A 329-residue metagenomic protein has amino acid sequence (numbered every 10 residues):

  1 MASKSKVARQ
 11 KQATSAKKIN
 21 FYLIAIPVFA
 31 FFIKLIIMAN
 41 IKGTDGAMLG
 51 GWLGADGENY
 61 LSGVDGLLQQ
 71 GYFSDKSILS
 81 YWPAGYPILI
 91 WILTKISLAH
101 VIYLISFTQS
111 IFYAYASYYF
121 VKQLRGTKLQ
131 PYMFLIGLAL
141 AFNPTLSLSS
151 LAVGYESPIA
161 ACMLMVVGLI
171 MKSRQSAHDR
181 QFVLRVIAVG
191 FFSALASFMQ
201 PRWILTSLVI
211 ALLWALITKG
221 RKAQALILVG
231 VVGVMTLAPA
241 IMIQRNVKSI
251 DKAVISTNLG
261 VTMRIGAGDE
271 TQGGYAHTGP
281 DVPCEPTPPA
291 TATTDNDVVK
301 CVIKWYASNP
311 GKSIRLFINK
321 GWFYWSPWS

Functional and structural regions predicted by a protein language model:
M1-I41, A215-L216, Q224-V234: Start-transfer (signal-anchor) and selected internal transmembrane alpha helices of multi-pass inner/ER membrane
I37-Q69, A225-N296: Juxtamembrane membrane-water interface segments immediately following transmembrane helices in multi-pass
D56-Q69, S77-A99: Short hydrophobic/aromatic helix or loop-helix immediately within or flanking a transmembrane segment in polytopic
Y81, L104-F112, L135-I170, L195-L208: Multi-pass, polyprenyl lipid-linked donor-dependent membrane glycosyltransferases
I96-L98, S110, S117-M133, G154 (+1 more regions): Transmembrane alpha-helical segments of multipass membrane enzymes and assembly factors that act on membrane-embedded
G126-Q130, V166-V186, A196, W214-L216: Membrane-interface transmembrane helices that cradle and orient dolichyl/undecaprenyl
I136-G137, R185-Q200, A211-L212, G233-A238: Membrane-interface alpha helices of multi-pass inner-membrane proteins
G279-S329: Lumenal/periplasmic acceptor-binding loop at the mouth of the active site in multi-pass, GT-C-fold membrane enzymes
